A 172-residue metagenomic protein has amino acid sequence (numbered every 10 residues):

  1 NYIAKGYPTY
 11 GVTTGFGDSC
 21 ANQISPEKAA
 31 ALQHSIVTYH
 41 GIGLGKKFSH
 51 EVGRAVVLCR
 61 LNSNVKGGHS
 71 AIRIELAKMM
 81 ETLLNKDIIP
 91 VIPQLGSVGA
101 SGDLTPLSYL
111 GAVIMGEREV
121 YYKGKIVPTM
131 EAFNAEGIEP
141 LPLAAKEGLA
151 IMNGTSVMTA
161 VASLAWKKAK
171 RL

Functional and structural regions predicted by a protein language model:
N1-L172: Conserved, well-structured ligand/cofactor-binding cores
